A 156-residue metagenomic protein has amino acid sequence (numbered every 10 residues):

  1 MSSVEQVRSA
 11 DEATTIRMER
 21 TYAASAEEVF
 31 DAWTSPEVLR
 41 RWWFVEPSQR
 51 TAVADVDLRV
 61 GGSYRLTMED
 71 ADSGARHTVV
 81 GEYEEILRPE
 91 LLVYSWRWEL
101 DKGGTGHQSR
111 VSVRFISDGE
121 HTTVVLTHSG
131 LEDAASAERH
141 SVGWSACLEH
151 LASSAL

Functional and structural regions predicted by a protein language model:
M1-Q49: Hydrophobic ligand-binding cavity/cleft-lining segments
V29-F30, L39, Y64, Y83 (+4 more regions): Hydrophobic pocket/interface hotspot
T34-S35, F44, R88, S153-L156: Residues at helix-coil transition
R40-R41, V45-S48, A54-V60, R65-D118 (+1 more regions): Hydrophobic-ligand binding "helix-grip"
E120-E132: Short helix/strand-capping connector loops at secondary-structure junctions
S129-L156: A conserved amphipathic terminal alpha-helix motif
